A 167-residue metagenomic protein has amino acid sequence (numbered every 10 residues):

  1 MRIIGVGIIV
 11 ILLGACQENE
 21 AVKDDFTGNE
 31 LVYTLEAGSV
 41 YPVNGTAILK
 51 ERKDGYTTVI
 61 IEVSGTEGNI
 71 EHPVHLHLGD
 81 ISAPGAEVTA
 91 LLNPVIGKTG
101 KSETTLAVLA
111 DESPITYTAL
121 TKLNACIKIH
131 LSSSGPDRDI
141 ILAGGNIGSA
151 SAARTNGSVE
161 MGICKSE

Functional and structural regions predicted by a protein language model:
M1-I9: Sec-dependent signal peptide recognition, specifically the positively charged N-region followed immediately by
I11-A15: C-terminal motif of bacterial Sec signal peptides marking the signal peptidase cleavage site
Q17-P73, L78-E167: N-terminal leader/targeting pre-sequences
